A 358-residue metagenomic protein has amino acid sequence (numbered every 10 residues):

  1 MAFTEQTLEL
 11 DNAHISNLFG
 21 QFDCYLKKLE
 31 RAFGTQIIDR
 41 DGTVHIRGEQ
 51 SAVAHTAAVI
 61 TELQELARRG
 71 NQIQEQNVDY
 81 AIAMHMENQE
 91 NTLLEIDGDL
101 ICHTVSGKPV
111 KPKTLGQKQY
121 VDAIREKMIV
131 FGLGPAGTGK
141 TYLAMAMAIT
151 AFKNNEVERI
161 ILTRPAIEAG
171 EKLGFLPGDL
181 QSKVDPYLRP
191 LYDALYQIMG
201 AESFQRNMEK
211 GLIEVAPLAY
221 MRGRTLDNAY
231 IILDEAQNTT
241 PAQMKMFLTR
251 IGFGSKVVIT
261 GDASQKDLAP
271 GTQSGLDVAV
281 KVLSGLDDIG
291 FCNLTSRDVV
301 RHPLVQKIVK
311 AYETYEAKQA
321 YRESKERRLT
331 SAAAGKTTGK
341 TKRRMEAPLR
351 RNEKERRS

Functional and structural regions predicted by a protein language model:
M1-N17: Short glycine-/aliphatic-rich beta-strand segments at the starts of folded cytosolic domains
A13, D23, Q50-S51, N238 (+1 more regions): Short, surface-exposed acidic/glycine-rich loop or hinge patches that mediate macromolecular interfaces
H14-R31: Short amphipathic alpha-helix segments
L18, Y25, T56-V59, M244-F247: Hydrophobic side chains in well-ordered alpha-helices
K27, F33-Q36, G42: Compact, well-ordered interaction domains used in eukaryotic information-processing assemblies
I38-D97: Interdomain "pre-motor" coupling segment immediately N-terminal to P-loop NTPase/helicase cores
E87-L115: Conserved loop-to-helix interface motifs that mediate assembly, gating, or partner/ligand docking in ancient ring
V105-Q117, D122-L233, Q237-S358: Conserved helicase motor core of SF1/SF2 NTP-dependent helicases
